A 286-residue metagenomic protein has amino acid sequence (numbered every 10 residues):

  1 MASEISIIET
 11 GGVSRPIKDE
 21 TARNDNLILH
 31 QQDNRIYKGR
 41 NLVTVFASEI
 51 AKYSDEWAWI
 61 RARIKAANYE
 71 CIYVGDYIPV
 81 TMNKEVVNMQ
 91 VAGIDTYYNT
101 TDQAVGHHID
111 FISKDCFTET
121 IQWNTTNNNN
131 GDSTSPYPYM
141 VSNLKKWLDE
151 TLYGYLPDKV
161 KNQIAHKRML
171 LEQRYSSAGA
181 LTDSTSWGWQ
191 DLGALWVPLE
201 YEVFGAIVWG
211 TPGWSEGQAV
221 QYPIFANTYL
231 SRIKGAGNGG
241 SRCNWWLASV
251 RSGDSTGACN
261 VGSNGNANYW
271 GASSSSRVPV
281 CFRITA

Functional and structural regions predicted by a protein language model:
M1-I28: Short, low-complexity N-terminal tether/leader segments at secretion or assembly junctions of large, surface-exposed
L29-A286: Collagenous Gly-X-Y triple-helix signature in extracellular proteins
